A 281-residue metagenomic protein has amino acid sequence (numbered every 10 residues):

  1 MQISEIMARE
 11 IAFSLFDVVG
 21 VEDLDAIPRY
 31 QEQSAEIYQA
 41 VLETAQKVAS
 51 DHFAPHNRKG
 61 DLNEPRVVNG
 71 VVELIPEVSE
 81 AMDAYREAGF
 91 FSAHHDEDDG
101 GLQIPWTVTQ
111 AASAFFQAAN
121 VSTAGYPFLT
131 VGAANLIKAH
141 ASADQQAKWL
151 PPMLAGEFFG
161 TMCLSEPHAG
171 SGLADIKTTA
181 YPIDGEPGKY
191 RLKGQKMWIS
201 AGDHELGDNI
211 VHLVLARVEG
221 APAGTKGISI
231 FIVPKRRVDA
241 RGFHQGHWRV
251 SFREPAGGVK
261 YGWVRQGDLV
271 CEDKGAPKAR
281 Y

Functional and structural regions predicted by a protein language model:
M1-A124, K148: Amphipathic, small/basic residue-rich leader segments at the start of a protein or domain
P65, Y126-T130, A141-T178, P182 (+1 more regions): Internal maturation/activation junctions in enzymes
V68-D83, F90-H95, T161-G185, R191 (+2 more regions): Flexible, glycine/threonine-enriched loop-and-boundary segments that flank and lead into catalytic domains of large
S92-E97, A119-N135, G156-E166, S229-I230: Core alpha/beta catalytic barrel or barrel-like domain that forms the active/cofactor pocket in diverse metabolic
D99-Q103, G132-L136, D144-Q145, H168-G172 (+3 more regions): Flexible loop/turn segments at secondary-structure boundaries
K189, K193-G242: A short core secondary-structure module
H244-Y281: Boundary regions of SH3-family modules and the immediately adjacent low-complexity/disordered segments in eukaryotic
